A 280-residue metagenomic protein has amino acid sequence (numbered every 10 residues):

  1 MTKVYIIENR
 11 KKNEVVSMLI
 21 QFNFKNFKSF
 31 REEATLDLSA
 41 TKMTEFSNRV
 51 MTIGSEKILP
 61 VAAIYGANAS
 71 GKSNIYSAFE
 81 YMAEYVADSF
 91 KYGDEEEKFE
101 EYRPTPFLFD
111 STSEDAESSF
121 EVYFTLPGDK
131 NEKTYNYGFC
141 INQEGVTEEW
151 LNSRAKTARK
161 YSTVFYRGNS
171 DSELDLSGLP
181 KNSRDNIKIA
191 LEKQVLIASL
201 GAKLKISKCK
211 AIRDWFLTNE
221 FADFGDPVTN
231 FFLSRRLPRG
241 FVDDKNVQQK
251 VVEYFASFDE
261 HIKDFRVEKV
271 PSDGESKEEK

Functional and structural regions predicted by a protein language model:
Y5-Y81: Pre-Walker A-like glycine/lysine-rich segment at the N-terminus of P-loop NTPase domains
I20, S118-F120, K263: Structural beta-strand/beta-sheet cores of well-ordered domains, especially the beta-sheet scaffolds that support
F22, F120-V122, V146-R154, E278-K280: Short polybasic amphipathic segments
K28, A40, N68, F124-G128 (+2 more regions): Short, flexible loop/turn elements at secondary-structure junctions
E56-K57, A63, Y76-E144: Conserved P-loop NTP-binding catalytic core
V61-Y65, V270, K277-K280: Conserved ABC ATPase signature
E132-E275: Electropositive, glycine-dotted interaction segments that contact anionic polymers or phosphate-rich ligands
